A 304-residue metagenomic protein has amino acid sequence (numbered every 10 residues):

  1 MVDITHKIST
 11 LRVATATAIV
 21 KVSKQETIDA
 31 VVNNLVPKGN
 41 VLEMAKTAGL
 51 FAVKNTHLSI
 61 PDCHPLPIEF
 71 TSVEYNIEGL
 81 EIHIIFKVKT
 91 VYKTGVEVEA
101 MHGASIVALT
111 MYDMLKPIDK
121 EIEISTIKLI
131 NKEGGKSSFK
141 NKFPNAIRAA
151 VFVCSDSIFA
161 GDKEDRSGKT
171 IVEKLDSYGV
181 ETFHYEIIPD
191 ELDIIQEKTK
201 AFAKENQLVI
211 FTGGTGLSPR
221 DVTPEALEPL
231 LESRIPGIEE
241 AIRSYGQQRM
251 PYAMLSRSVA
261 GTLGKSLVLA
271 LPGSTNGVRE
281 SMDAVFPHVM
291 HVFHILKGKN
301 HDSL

Functional and structural regions predicted by a protein language model:
M1-N40, T47-H64, E69-I147, I158-F159 (+1 more regions): C-terminal binding/interaction regions
D113-K120, F139-D190: Glycine-rich phosphate/diphosphate-binding loop of Rossmann-like nucleotide-binding domains
K163-D165, D221-E225, M282-A284: Short amphipathic alpha-helical segments
K163-S167, P189-Q196, Q247-A253: A general structural motif
T170, E225-S233, V285-H291: A glycine- and small-aliphatic-rich helix-loop capping segment at beta-alpha/alpha-beta transitions that lines
E173-L231: N-terminal small/polar loop signature for handling phosphorylated ligands or for N-terminal nucleophile
E228-A253, V292-K299: Short, acidic/small-residue loops that bind anionic groups at enzyme active sites
